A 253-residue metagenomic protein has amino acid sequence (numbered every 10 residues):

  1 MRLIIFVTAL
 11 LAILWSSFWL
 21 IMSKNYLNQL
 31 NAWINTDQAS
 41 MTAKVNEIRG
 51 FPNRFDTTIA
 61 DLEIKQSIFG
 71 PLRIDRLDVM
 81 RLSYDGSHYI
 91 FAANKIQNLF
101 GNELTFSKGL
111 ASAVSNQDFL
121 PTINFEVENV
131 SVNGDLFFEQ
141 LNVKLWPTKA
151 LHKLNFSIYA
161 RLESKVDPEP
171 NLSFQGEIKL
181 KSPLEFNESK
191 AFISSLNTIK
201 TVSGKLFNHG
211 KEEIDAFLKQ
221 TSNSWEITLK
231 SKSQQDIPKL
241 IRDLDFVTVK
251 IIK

Functional and structural regions predicted by a protein language model:
I4-F6, L14, F18-K253: Glycine-rich, small/hydroxylated-residue low-complexity segments
